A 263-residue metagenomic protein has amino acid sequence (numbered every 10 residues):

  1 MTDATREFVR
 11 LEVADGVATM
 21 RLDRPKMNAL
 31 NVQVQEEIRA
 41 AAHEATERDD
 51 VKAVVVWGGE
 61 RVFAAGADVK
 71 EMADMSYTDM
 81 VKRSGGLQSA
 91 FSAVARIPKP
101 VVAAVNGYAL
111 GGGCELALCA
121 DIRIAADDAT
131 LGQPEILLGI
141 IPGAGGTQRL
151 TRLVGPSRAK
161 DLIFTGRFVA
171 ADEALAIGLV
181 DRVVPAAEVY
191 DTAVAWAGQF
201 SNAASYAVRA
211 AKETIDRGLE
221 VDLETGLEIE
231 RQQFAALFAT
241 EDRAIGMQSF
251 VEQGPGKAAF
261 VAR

Functional and structural regions predicted by a protein language model:
M1-D15, E47-R48, G166-D172, D191-G198 (+1 more regions): C-terminal alpha-helix plus adjacent terminal tail
M1-G59, S92: Conserved CoA-thioester-binding segment of acyl-CoA-metabolizing enzymes
D3, A95-V208, A236-T240, I245-Q248: Crotonase-fold acyl-CoA enzyme core
D15-G16, R61, A129, Q232: Beta-strand-connecting loop/turn residues
M20, I38, V56, D68 (+5 more regions): Terminal peptide-recognition signature
V34-E37, D50, G58-A93, A109 (+2 more regions): Glycine- (often His-adjacent) and acidic-residue-rich active-site loop that binds/positions the CoA thioester
Q35, A42, F63, L131 (+2 more regions): Conserved hydrophobic/aromatic "anchor" residues that stabilize well-ordered secondary structure elements
